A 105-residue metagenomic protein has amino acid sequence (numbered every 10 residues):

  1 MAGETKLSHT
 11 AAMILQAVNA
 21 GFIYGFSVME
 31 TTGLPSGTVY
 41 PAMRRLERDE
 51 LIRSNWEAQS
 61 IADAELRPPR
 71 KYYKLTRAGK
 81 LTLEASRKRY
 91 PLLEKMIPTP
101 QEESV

Functional and structural regions predicted by a protein language model:
A2-Y40, R44: N-terminal helix-turn-helix DNA-binding core of bacterial DNA-binding proteins
S8, L75-T76: Residue-level signal for threonine
A20-I23, R48-D49, A78-K80: Short, charged/polar surface micro-motifs in flexible loops or helix N-caps
D49-L66: Beta-hairpin "wing" of winged helix-turn-helix
P69: Exposed loop/turn and edge beta-strand positions of beta-sandwich/beta-sheet ligand-binding modules
R77-V105: Amphipathic alpha-helical dimerization/coiled-coil segments that flank or bridge DNA-binding/regulatory modules
